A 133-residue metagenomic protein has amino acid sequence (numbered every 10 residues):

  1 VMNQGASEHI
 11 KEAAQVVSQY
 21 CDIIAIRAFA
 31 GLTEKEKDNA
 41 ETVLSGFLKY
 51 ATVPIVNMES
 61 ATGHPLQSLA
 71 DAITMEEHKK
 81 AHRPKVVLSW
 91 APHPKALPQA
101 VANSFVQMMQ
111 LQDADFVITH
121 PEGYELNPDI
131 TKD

Functional and structural regions predicted by a protein language model:
V1, E76-D133: Glycine-rich phosphate/diphosphate-binding loop of Rossmann-like nucleotide-binding domains
V1-E76: Phosphate/diphosphate ligand-binding glycine-rich loop within oxidoreductases
